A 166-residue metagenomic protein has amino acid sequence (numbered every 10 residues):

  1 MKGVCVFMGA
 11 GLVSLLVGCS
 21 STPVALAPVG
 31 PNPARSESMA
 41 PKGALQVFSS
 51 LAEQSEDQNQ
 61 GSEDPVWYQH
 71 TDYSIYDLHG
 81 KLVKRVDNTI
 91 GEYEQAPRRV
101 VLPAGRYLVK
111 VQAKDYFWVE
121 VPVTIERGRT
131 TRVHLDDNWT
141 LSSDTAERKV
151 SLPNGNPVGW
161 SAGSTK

Functional and structural regions predicted by a protein language model:
M1-V4: Positively charged n-region of N-terminal signal peptides that target proteins for export
F7-V17: Bacterial N-terminal signal peptides
C19-H79, A113-K166: Primarily secretory-pathway and cell-envelope proteins
D72-S74, N88, V109: Generic short beta-strand
Y76-A96: Short, acidic Ser/Thr/Gly-rich low-complexity loop/linker segments typical of extracellular and cell-surface proteins
Q95-V101, V133-L135: Exposed aromatic-hydrophobic patches
P103-A104, R127: Surface-exposed loops/turns
A104-K114: A short, solvent-exposed beta-strand micro-motif common in secreted/extracellular proteins
